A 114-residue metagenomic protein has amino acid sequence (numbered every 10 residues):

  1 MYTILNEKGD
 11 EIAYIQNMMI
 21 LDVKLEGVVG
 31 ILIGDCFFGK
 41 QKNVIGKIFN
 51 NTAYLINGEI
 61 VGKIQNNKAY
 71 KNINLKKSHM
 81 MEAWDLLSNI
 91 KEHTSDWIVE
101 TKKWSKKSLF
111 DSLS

Functional and structural regions predicted by a protein language model:
M1-E11, N17-M18, N50-N51, L55-S114: Long terminal segments
E7-I56: A contiguous binding-surface segment within folded domains or other stable secondary-structure elements
